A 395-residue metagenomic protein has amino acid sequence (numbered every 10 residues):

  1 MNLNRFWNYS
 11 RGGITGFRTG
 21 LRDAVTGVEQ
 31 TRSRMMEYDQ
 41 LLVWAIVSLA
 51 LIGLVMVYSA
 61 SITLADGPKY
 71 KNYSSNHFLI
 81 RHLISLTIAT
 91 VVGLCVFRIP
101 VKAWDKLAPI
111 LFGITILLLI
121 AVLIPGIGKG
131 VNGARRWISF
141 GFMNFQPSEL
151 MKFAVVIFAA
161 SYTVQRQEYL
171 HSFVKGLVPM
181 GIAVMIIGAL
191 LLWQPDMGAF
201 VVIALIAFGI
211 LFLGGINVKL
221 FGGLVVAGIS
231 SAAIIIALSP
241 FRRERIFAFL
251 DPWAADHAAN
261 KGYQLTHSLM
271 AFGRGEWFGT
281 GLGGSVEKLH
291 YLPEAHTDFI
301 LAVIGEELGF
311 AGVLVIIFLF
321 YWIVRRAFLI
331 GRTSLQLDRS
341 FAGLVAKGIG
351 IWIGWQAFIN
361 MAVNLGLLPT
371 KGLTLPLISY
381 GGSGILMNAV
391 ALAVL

Functional and structural regions predicted by a protein language model:
M1-A24, V28-R34, Q356-L395: A juxtamembrane structural motif centered on a specific transmembrane helix
N2-Y58, T63, Y70-K71, R81-L83: N-terminal transmembrane signal-anchor/hairpin module of polytopic inner-membrane proteins
V43-L51, S59, K69-Q264, A302-L365 (+1 more regions): Hydrophobic alpha-helical transmembrane segments of multi-pass inner membrane proteins, especially in bacterial systems
G141-M151, W193-P195, E276-G281, L373-M387: Glycine/serine-rich anion-binding loops at beta->alpha junctions that coordinate negatively charged ligand groups
D196-V201, T280-S285, A295-T297, K371 (+1 more regions): Transmembrane helix boundary and interhelical junction motifs in multipass membrane proteins
G262-G283: Extracytosolic (periplasmic/ER-lumenal) interhelical loops and adjacent juxtamembrane/interface segments of multi-pass
E276-L308, G331-D338: Long extracytoplasmic/lumenal interhelical loops at the membrane interface of multi-pass membrane proteins
